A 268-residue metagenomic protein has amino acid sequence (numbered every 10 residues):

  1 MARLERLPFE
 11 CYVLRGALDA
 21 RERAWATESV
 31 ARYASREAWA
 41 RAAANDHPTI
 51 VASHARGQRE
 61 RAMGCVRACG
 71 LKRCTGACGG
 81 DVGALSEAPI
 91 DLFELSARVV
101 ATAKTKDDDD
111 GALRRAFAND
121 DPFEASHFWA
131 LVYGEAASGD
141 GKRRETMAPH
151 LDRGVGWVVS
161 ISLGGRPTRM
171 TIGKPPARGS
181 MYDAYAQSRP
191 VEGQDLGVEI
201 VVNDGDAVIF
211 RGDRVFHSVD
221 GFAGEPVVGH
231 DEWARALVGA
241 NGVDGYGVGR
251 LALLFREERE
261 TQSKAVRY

Functional and structural regions predicted by a protein language model:
M1-Y268: Non-heme Fe(II) oxygenase metal-center motifs and adjacent flexible, charged/small-residue loops
